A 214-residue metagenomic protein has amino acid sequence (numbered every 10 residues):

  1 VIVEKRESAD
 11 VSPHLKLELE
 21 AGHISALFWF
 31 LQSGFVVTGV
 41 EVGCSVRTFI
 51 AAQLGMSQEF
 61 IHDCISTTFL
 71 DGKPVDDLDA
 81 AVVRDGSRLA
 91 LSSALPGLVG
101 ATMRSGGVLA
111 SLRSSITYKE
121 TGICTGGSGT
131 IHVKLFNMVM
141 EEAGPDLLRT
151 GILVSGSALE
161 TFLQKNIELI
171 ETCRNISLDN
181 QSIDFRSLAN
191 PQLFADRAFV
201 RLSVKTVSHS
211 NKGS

Functional and structural regions predicted by a protein language model:
V1-S214: Ubiquitin-like/PB1-type beta-grasp interaction modules and other compact soluble beta-rich domains
